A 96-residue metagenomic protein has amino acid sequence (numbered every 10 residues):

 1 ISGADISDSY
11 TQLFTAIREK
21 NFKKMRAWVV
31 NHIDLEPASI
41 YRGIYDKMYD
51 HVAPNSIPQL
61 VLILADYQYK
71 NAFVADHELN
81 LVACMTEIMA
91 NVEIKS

Functional and structural regions predicted by a protein language model:
I1-A16: Conserved alpha/beta core segments of nucleic-acid transaction machinery
Q12-S96: Helix-rich C-terminal "collar"/helical-bundle subdomain used as an assembly and partner-interaction module in RFC-like
